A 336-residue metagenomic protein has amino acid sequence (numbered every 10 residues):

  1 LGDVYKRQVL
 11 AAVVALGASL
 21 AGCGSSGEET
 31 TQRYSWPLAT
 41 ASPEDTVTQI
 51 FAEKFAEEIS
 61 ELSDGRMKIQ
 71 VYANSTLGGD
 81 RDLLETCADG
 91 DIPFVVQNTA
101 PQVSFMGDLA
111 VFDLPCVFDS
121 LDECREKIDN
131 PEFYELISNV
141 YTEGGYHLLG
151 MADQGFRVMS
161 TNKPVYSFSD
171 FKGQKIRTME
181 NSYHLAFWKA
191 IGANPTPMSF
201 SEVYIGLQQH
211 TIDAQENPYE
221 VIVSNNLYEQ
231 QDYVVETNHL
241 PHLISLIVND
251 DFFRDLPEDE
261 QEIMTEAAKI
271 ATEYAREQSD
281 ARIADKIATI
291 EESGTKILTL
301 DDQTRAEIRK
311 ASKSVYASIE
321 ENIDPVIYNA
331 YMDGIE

Functional and structural regions predicted by a protein language model:
L1-Y5: Short, small-residue-biased leader/transition segments that mark boundaries at the very start of proteins
V9-A15: Sec-dependent N-terminal signal peptides
S19-G22: C-terminal motif of bacterial Sec signal peptides marking the signal peptidase cleavage site
G24-E123, Y141-E143, H147-E336: N-terminal secretory/targeting leader peptides
D122-S138: A gly/proline- and charged-residue-enriched helix-loop-helix capping module
